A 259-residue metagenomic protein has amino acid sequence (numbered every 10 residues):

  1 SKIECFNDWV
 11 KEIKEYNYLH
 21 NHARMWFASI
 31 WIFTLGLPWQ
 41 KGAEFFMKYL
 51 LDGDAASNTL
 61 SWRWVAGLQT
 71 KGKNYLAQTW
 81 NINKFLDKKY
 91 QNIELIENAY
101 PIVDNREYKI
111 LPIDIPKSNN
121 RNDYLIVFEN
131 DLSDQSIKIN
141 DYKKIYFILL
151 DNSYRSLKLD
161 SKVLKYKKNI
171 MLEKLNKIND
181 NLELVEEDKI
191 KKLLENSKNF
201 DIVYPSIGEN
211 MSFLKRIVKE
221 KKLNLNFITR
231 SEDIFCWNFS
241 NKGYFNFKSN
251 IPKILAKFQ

Functional and structural regions predicted by a protein language model:
S1-N122: Active-site-proximal binding-pocket segments
K11-E15, Y108-Q259: Trp/Phe/Arg-rich N-terminal binding region typifying the photolyase-homology
